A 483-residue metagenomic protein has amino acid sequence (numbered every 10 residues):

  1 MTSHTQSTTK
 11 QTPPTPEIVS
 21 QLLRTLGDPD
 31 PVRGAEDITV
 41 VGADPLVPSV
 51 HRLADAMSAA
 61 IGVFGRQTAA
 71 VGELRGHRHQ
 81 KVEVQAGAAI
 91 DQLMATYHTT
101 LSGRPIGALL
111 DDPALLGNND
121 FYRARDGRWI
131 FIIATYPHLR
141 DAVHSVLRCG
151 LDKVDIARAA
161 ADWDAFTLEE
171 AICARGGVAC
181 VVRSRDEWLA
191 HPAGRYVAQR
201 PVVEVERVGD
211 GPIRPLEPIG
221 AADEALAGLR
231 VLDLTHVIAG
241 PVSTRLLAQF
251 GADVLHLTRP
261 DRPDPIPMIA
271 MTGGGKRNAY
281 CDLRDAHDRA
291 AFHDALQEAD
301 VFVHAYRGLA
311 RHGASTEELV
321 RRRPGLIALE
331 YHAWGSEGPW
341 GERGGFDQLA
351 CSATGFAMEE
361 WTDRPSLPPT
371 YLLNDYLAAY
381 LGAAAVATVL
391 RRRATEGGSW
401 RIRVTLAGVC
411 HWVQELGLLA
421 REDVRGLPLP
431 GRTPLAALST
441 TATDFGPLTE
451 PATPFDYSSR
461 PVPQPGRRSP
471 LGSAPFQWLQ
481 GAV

Functional and structural regions predicted by a protein language model:
T2-D261, R289, H293-V301, R307 (+5 more regions): Acyl-CoA thioester-binding alpha/beta core of soluble enzymes
A198-Q199, T272-G275, G344-A350: Short, hinge-like loop/turn segments at secondary-structure boundaries
G251, G275-K276, A299, F346: Short, well-ordered alpha-helix to beta-strand connector turns
A252, H256-D282: Glycine-rich phosphate-binding loop and adjoining beta1-alpha1-beta2 segment of Rossmann-like nucleotide-binding folds
G274-G275, L349-S352, E422-L429: Acidic, Ser/Thr-rich peripheral helices and adjacent loops at domain boundaries
N278-F292: Adenosine-nucleotide cofactor-binding segment
G313, P339-R343: Conserved NAD(P)+-binding/catalytic subdomain of aldehyde/semialdehyde dehydrogenases
Y331, E342-T362: Flexible glycine/proline-rich, aromatic-decorated loop/lid segments
